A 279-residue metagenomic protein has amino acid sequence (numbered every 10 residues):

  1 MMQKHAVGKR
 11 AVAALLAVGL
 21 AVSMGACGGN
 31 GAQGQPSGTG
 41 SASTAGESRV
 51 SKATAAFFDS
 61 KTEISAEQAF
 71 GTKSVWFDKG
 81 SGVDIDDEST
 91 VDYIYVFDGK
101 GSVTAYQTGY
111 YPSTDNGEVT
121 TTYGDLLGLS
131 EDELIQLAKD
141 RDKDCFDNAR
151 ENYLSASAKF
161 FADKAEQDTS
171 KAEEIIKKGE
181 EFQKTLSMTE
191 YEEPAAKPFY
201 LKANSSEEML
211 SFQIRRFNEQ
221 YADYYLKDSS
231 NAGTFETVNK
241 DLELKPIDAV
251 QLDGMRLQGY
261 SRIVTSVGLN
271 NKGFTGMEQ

Functional and structural regions predicted by a protein language model:
M1-M2, G34: Compositionally biased, intrinsically disordered low-complexity regions used as flexible
Q3-A14: Bacterial N-terminal signal peptides that target proteins for export
V22-A26: C-terminal motif of bacterial Sec signal peptides marking the signal peptidase cleavage site
G28-G31: Bacterial signal peptide processing site
Q35-Q279: Mature, Sec-exported extracytoplasmic domains of Gram-positive
